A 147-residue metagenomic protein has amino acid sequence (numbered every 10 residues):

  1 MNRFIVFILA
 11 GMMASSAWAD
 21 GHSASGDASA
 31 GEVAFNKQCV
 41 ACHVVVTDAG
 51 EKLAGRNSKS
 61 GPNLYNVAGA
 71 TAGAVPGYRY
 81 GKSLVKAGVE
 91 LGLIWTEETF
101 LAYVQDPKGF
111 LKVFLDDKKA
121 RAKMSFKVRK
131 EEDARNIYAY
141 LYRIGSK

Functional and structural regions predicted by a protein language model:
M1-F4: Positively charged n-region of N-terminal signal peptides that target proteins for export
V6-S15: Bacterial N-terminal signal peptides
L9, T47, G69-A72, Q105: A generic structural signal for secondary-structure junctions that act as hinges or helix/strand caps at the edges
A17-N36, V46-A54, S60: Electrostatic cytochrome c docking/interface patches
V33-V45, P62-N66, L101-Q105, K123-S125 (+1 more regions): C-type cytochrome heme c attachment motif
G50-G55, P76-T99, Q105-D133: Axial heme c-ligation environment in periplasmic c-type cytochrome domains
G50-P76: N-terminal, post-signal-peptide region of Sec/Tat-exported proteins
S146-K147: Short, solvent-exposed mixed-charge patches
